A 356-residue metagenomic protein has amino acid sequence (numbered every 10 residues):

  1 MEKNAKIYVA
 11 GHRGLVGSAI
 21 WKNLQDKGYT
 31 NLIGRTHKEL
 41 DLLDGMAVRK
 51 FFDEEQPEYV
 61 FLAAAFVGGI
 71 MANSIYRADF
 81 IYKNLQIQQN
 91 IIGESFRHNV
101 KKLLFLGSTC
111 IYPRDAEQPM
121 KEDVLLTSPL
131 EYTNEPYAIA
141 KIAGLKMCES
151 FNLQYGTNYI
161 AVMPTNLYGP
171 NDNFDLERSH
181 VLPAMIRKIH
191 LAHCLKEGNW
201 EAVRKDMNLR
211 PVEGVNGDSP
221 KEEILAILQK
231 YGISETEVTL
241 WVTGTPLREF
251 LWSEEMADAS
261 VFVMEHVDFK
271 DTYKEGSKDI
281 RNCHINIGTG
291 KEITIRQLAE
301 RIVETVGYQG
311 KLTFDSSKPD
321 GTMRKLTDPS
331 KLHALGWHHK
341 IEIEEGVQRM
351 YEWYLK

Functional and structural regions predicted by a protein language model:
K3, Q89-N134, I160, N173: Conserved Rossmann-fold NAD(P)-dependent oxidoreductase catalytic core, especially the SDR/UDP-sugar
A10, R35, V60-A64, L103-T109 (+1 more regions): SDR active-site strand-loop-helix element
G11-L15, A19-K27, L191-K356: C-terminal substrate-binding subdomain of Rossmann-fold SDR/epimerase-dehydratase oxidoreductases
Q25-K50: Adenosine-cofactor binding site in Rossmann-like domains, unifying the SAM/SAH pocket of S-adenosylmethionine-dependent
G45-L85, E94-R97, T109: NAD(P)H-binding glycine-rich loop region in Rossmannoid oxidoreductase-like domains and their noncatalytic homologs
V67-G68, T109-E117, T165-Y168: Active-site segment of SDR-like NAD(P)-dependent oxidoreductases
I81, L85, T133-L145, D175-P183 (+2 more regions): Short-chain dehydrogenase/reductase
Y132-T165, V181-G198: Active-site Tyr-X1-5-Lys
